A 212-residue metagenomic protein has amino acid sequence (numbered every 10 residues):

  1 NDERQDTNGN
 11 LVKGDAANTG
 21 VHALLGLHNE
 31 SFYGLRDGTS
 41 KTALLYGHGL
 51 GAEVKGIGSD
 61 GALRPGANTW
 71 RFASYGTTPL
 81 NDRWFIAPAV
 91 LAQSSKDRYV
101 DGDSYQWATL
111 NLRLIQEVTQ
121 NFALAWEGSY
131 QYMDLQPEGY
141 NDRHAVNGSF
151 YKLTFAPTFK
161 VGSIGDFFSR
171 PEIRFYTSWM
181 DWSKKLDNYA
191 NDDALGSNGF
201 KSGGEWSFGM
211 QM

Functional and structural regions predicted by a protein language model:
N1-A17, G58, N191-F200: Surface-exposed coil loops of outer-membrane beta-barrel proteins
N1-D2, S40-Y46, P171-M180: Extended hydrophobic secondary-structure segments that form protein cores and membrane-embedded regions
G14-F159: Detector for outer-membrane/organellar transmembrane beta-barrel domains, recognizing the amphipathic beta-strand
L35-R36, V161-R174: Outer-membrane beta-barrel biogenesis signature
W84, R143-A145, I164-G165, N198-G203: Short proline/glycine-enriched turn/loop segments at secondary-structure junctions
Q131-L135, K160-I164, W179-K184: Short Gly/Pro-enriched loop/turn and capping motifs at secondary-structure junctions
G139, F168-E172, K185-D193: A glycine-biased, small/acidic residue-tolerant capping/turn segment at secondary-structure junctions
F155, G199-M212: Outer-membrane beta-barrel "beta-signal"
